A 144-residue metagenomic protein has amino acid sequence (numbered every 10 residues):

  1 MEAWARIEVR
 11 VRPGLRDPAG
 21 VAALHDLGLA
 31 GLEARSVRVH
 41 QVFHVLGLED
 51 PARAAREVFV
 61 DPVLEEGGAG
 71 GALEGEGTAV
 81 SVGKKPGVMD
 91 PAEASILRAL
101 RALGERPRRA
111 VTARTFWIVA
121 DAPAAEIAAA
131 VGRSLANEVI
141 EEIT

Functional and structural regions predicted by a protein language model:
M1-T144: Core nucleic-acid recognition elements
